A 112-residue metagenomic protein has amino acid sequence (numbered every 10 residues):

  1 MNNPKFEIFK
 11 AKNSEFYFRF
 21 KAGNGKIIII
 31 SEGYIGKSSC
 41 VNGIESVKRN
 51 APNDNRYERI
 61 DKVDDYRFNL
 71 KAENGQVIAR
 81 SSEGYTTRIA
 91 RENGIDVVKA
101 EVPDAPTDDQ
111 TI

Functional and structural regions predicted by a protein language model:
M1, S14-E15, R49-A51, I89-A90: Short amphipathic alpha-helical surface micro-motifs
N2, D64: Exposed loop/turn and edge beta-strand positions of beta-sandwich/beta-sheet ligand-binding modules
N3-K10, N55, V102, Q110-I112: Domain-length accessory/inserted modules outside core catalytic folds
E7-F9, E15-G23, I28-Y34, G43-S46 (+3 more regions): A structural feature that tracks compact, well-ordered secondary-structure segments with a strong bias toward
K48-R56, V98-T107: Short arginine-rich
D61, T107-I112: A short, terminal or domain-edge coil/loop segment
